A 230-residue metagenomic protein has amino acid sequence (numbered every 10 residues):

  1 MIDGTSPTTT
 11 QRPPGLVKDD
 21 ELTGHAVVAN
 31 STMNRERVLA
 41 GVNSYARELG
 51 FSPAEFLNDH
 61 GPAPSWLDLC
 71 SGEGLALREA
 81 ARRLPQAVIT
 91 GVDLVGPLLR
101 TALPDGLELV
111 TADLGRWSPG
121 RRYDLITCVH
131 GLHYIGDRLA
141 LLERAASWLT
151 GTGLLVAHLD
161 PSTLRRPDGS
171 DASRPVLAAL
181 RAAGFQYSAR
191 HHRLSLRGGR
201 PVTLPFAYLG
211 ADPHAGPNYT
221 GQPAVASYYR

Functional and structural regions predicted by a protein language model:
G4-G61: Class I SAM-dependent methyltransferase Rossmann-like catalytic core, especially the SAM/SAH-binding loop
A63-G72: Conserved class I S-adenosyl-L-methionine
G72-G115: Class I SAM-dependent methyltransferase SAM/SAH-binding core
G115-I126: A short acidic, Gly/Pro-enriched loop at the edge of an enzyme's catalytic core that lines a small-molecule cofactor
D124-R138: A short SAM/SAH-binding and catalytic strip from SAM-dependent methyltransferases
L139-G151: A short glycine-rich, Lys/Arg-flanked "PGG" loop and its adjoining helix->strand segment in the class I
T152-D160: Conserved beta-strand signature within the Rossmann-like core of class I S-adenosyl-L-methionine
G169-R197: Conserved Class I S-adenosyl-L-methionine
